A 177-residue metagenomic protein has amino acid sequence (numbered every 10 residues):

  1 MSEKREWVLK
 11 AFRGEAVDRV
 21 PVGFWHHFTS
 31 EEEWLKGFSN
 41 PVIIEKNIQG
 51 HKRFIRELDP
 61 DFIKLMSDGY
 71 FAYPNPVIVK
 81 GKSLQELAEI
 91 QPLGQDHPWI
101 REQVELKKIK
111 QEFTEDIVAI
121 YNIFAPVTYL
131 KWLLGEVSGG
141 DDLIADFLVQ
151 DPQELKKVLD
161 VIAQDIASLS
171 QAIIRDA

Functional and structural regions predicted by a protein language model:
M1-V79: N-terminal basic, low-complexity leaders that serve as flexible interaction/assembly modules and, when applicable, as
K4-G14, I48-D59, L106-T114, I162-D176: Short amphipathic alpha-helices and their capping/turn segments at secondary-structure boundaries
N75-R175: Active-site-proximal, glycine-rich beta->alpha crossover segments in alpha/beta enzymes that shape flexible
